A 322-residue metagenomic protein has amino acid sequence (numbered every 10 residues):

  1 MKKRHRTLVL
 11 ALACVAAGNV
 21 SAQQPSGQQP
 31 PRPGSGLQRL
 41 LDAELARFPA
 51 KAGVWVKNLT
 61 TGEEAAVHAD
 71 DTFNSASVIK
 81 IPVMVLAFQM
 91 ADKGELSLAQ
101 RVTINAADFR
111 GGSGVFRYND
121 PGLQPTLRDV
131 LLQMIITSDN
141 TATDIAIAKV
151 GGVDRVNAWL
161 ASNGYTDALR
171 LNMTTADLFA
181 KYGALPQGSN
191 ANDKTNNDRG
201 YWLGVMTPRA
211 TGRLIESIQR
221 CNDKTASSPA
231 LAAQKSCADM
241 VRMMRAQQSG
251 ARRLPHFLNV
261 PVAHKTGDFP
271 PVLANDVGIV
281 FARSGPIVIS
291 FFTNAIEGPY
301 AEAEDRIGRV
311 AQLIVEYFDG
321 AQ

Functional and structural regions predicted by a protein language model:
M1-V9: Bacterial N-terminal signal peptides that target proteins for export
V9-G18: Bacterial N-terminal signal peptides
Q23-R47, A148-D154, L203, G212-Q322: Structured C-terminal helix/loop/strand segments within mature extracytoplasmic catalytic/sensor domains
G36-A69, V280: A short, well-structured edge-of-sheet supersecondary motif
G53-N58, A65-A66, P82-V85, T103 (+2 more regions): Soluble periplasmic/extracytoplasmic beta-strand elements of cell-envelope proteins
G62, N74-V102, T211, I289: Active-site SXXK
Q89-Q133: Active-site-proximal loop and beta-strand segments within enzyme catalytic domains
L131, T137, D144-D223: Mid-domain, small-residue-enriched loop/turn segments at the edges of structured enzyme/sensor domains
